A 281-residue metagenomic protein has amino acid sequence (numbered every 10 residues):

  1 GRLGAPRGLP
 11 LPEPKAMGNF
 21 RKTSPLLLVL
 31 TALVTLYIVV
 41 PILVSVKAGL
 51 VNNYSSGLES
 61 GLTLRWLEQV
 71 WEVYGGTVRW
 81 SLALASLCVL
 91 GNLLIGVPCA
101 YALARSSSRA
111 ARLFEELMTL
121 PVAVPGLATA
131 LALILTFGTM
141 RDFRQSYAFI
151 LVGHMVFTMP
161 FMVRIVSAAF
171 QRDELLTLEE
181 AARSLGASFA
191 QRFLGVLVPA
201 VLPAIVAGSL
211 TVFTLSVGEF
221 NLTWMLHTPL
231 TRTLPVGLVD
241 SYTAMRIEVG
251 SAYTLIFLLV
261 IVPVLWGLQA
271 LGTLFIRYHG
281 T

Functional and structural regions predicted by a protein language model:
G1-T31, L268-T281: Transmembrane alpha-helical segments of polytopic membrane transport and secretion proteins
K22-S55, E68-Q171, A200, A204 (+4 more regions): Membrane-water interface segments at the C-terminal ends of transmembrane alpha-helices in multi-pass inner-membrane
N53-L64, L226-P235: Peri-membrane helix termini and adjoining interfacial loops of integral membrane proteins
S60, A168-E180, F189, L202 (+1 more regions): Transmembrane helix boundary and interhelical loop/hinge segments in multi-pass membrane proteins
L133, L222, L234-P235: Hydrophobic/aromatic end-of-helix segments at the C-terminal termini of transmembrane alpha-helices
A181-A182, R192, L238: Hydrophobic positions on the alpha-helical face of helix-turn-helix-like DNA-binding modules
L185-G186, P199: Glycine/proline-centered hinge or cleavage motifs at structural transition points of membrane proteins
